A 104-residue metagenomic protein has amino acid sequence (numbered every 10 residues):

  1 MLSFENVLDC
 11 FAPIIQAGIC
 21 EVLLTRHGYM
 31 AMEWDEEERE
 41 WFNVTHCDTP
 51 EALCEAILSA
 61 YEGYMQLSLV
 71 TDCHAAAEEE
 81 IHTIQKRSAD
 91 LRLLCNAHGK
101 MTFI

Functional and structural regions predicted by a protein language model:
M1-I19, L58-E62, V70-D72, L91 (+1 more regions): Negatively charged, low-complexity tracts enriched in Asp/Glu with abundant Ser/Thr
L2, E38-E51: A short, exposed loop/beta-hairpin motif centered on an aromatic-Gly-Thr core
F4-V7, P50-C54, A77, R87: Short amphipathic alpha-helical segments that mediate assembly, nucleic-acid/protein binding, or membrane association
Q16-F42: Short aromatic-glycine-(Arg/Gly/Cys) micro-motifs in beta-strand/loop hairpins
V22, Y29-A31, C47-T49, L53 (+1 more regions): Hydrophobic beta-strand residues in large extracellular and virion-surface proteins
Y64, H74, I81-L91: Long amphipathic alpha-helices with heptad-repeat character, especially coiled-coil-forming segments used
